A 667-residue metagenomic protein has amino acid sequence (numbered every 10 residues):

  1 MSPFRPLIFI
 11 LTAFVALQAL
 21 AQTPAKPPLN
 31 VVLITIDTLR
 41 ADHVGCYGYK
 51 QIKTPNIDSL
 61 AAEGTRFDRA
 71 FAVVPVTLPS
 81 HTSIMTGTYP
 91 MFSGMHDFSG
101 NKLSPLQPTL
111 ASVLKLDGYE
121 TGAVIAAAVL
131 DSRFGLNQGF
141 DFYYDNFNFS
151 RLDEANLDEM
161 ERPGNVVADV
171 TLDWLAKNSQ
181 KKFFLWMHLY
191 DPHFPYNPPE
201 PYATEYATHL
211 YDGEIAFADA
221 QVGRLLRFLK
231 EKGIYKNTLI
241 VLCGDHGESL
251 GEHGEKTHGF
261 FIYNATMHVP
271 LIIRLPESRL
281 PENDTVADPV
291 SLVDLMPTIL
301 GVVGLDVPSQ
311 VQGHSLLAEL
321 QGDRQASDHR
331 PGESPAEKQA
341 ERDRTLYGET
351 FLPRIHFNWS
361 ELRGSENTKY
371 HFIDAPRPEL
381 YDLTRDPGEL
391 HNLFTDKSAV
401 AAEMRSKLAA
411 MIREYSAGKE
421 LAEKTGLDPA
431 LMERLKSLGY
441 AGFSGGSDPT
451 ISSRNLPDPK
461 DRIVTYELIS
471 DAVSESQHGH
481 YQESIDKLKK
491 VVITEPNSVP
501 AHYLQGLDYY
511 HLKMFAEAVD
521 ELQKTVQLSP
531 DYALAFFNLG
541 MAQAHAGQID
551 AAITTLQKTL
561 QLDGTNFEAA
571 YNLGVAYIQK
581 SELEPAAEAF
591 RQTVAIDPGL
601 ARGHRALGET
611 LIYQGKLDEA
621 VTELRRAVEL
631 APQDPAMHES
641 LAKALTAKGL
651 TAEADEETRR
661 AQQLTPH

Functional and structural regions predicted by a protein language model:
M1-I8: Bacterial N-terminal signal peptides that target proteins for export
F14-Q523, D531-M541, H545, E568 (+5 more regions): Catalytic domains that recognize anionic headgroups
T494, L528, L562, I596 (+2 more regions): Structural marker of alpha-solenoid helical repeat scaffolds
P635-H667: Terminal, low-structured helical/coil segments at or just beyond the last alpha-helical repeat
